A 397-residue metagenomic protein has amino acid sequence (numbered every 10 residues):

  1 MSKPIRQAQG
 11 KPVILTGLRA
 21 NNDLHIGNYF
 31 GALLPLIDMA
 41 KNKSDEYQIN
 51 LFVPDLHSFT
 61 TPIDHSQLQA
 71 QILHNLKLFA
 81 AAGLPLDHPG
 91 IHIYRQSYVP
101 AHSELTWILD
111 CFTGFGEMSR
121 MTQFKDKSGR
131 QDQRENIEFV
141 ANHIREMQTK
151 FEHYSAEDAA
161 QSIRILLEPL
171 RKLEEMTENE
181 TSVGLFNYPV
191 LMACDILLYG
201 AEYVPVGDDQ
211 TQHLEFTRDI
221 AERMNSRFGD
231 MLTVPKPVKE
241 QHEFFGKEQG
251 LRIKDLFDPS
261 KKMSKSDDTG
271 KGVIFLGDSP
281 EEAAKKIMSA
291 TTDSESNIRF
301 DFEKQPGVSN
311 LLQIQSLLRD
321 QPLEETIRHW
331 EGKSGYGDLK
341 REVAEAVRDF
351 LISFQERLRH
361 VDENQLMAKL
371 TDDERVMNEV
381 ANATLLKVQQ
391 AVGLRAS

Functional and structural regions predicted by a protein language model:
R6-Q9, R252: Short Gly/Ser/Thr- and charged-rich N-terminal loops/segments that act as flexible capping/hinge elements
K11-A193, E356: N-terminal Rossmann-like or analogous alpha/beta NTP/dinucleotide-binding catalytic cores that position adenine
L15, S182, P205, D268-G270: Short glycine/serine/threonine-biased micro-segments
L18-A20, D55-H57, E202-Y203, D267 (+1 more regions): Short, histidine-centered active-site or binding-site loop motifs used for metal coordination, general acid-base
L24-G31, Q48-D55, D64-Q71, R95-H102 (+4 more regions): Structured ligand/cofactor/substrate-binding pocket environments in proteins
I26, Q212, R218-S397: Conserved nucleotide- and phosphate/pyrophosphate-binding catalytic cores in adenylate/nucleotidyl-handling enzymes
T113-R120, L198-P205, S316-T326: Short helix-capping/linker segments at secondary-structure and domain boundaries
